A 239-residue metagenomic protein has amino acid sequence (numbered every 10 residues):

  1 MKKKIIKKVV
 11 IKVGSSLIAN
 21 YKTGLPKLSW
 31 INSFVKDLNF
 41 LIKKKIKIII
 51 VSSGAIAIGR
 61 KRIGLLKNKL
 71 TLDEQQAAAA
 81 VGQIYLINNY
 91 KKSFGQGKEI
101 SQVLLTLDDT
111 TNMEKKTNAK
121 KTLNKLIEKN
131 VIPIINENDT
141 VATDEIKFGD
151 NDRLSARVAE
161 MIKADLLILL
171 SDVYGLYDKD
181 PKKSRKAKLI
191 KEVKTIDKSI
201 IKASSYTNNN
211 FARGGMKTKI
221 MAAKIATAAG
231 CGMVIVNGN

Functional and structural regions predicted by a protein language model:
M1-A228, G232, G238-N239: Nucleotide/pyrophosphate-binding catalytic subdomain
